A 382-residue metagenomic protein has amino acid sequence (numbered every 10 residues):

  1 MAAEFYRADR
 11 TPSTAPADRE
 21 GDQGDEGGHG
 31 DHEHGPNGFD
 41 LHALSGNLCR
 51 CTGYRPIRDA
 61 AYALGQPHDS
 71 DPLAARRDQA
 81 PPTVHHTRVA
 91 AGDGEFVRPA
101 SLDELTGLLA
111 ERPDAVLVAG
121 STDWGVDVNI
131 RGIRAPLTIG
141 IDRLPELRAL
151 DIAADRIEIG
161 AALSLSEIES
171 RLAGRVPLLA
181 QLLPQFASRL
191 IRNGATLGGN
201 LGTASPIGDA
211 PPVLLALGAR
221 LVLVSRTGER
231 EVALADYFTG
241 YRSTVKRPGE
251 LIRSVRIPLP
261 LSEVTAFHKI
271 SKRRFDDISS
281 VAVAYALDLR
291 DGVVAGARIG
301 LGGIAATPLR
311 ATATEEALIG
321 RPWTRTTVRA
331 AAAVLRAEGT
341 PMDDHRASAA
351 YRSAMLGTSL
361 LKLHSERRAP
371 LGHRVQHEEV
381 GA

Functional and structural regions predicted by a protein language model:
M1-A382: C-terminal structural segment of proteins
